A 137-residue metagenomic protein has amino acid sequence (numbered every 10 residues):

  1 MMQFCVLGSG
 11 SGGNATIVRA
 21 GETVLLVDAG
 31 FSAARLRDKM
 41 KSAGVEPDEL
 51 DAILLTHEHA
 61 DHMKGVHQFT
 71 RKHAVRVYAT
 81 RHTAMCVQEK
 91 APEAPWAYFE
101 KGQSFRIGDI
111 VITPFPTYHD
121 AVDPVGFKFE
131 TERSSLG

Functional and structural regions predicted by a protein language model:
M1-A43, V125-G137: Conserved beta-strand hairpin/beta-sheet module of binuclear metal-dependent hydrolase folds, prominently
C5-T16, L55-V66, A84-Q88, I112-F115: Structured catalytic core of nucleotide-sugar glycosyltransferases
S9-N14, V18, T23-V24, M63 (+5 more regions): Localized chelating/binding microdomains that coordinate divalent metal ions or stabilize phosphate-bearing
G10-G13, G30, D61, G65 (+3 more regions): Glycine-centered flexibility sites
G21, F69-R71, A91: Short glycine-enriched loop/turn motifs at secondary-structure junctions
G21, L50-A52, I112: A generic hydrophobic-helix recognition signal that picks specific residues within alpha-helical hydrophobic
A33-A79: Active-site metal-binding motif and surrounding structural segment of the metallo-beta-lactamase
A79-S134: Metallo-beta-lactamase
